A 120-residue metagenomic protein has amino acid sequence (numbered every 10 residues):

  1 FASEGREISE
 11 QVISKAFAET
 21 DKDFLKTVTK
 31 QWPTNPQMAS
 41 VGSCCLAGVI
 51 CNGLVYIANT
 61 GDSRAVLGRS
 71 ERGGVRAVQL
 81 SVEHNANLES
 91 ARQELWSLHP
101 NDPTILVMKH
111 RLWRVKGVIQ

Functional and structural regions predicted by a protein language model:
F1-Q120: PP2C/PPM-type serine/threonine phosphatase catalytic core, specifically the conserved beta-strand-loop-alpha-helix
